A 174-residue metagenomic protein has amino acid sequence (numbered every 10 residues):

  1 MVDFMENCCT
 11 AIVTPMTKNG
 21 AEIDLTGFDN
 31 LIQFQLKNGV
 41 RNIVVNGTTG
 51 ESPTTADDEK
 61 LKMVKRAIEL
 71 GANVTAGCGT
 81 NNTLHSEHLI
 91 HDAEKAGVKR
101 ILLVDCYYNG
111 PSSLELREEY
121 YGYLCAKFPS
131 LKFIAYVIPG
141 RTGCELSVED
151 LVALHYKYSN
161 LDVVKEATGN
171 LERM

Functional and structural regions predicted by a protein language model:
V2-E145: Active-site beta->alpha loop and helix N-cap motifs at the rims of alpha/beta catalytic domains
C125-K127, I138-M174: Catalytic alpha/beta core domains of metabolic enzymes, predominantly
